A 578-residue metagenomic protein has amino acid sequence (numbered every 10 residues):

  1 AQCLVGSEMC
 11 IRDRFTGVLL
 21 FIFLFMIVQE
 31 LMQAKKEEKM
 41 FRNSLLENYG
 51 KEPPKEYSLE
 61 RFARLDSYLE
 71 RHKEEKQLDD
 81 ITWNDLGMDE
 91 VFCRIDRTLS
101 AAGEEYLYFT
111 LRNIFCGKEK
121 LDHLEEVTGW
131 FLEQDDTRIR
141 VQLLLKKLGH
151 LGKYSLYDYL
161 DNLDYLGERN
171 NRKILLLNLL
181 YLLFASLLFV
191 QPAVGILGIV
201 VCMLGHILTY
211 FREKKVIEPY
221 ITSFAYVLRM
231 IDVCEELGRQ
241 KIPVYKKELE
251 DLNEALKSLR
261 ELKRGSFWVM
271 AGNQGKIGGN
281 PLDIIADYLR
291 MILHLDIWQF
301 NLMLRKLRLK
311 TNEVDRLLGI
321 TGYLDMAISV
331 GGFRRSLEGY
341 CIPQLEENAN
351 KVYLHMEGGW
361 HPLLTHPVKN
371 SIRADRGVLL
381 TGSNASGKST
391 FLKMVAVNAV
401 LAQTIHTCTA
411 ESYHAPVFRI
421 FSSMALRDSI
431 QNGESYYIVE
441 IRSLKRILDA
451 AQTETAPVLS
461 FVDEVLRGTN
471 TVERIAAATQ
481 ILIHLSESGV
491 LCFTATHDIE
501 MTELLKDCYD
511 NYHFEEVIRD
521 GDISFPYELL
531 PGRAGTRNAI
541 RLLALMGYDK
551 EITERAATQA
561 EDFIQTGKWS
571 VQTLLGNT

Functional and structural regions predicted by a protein language model:
A1-D13: Single conserved hydrophobic/aromatic residue that forms the stacking wall/gate of nucleotide- or nucleobase-binding
M9-C10, K35-K36, S386: Short, intrinsically disordered low-complexity segments enriched in Ser/Thr with adjacent Pro
R14-N312, G377: Switch/coupling subdomain of P-loop NTPase systems
T128, L132-D135, K241, I328-G331 (+3 more regions): Leucine-rich amphipathic alpha-helices with coiled-coil/heptad-repeat character
I221-L228, D315, S435, V439-R442: A generic "alpha-helical surface" signal
I231, D325, K445-L448: Structural signal for well-ordered, non-membrane alpha-helices
I292-Y340: Charged, surface-exposed helical/loop "interaction arms" that form contiguous linear patches used for dimerization
V330, L337-T578: ATPase nucleotide-binding head domains, primarily ABC-like/P-loop NTPase cores
